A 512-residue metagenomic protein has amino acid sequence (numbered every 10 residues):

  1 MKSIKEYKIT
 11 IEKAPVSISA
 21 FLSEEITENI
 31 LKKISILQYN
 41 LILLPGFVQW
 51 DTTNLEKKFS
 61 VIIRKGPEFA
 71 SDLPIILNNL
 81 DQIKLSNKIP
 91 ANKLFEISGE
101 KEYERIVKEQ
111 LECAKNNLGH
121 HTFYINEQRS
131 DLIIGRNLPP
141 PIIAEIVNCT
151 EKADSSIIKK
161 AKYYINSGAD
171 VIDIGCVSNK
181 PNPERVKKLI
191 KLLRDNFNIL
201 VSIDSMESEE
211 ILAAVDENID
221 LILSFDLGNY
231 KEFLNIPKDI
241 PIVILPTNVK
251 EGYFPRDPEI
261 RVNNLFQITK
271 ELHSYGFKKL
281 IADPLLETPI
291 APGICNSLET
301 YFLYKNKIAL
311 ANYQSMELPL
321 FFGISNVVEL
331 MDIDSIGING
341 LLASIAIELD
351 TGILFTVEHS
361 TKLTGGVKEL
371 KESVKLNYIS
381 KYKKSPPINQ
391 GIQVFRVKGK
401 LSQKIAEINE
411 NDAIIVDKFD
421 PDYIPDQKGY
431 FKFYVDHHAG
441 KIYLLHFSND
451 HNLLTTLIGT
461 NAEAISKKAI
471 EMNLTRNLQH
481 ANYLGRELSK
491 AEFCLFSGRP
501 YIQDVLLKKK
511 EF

Functional and structural regions predicted by a protein language model:
K2-E6, K65, P237, P241-F395: Catalytic alpha/beta core domains of metabolic enzymes, predominantly
E6-W50, K57-F59, I63, E151 (+2 more regions): Metallocofactor- and cofactor-centric catalytic cores in central/energy metabolism, strongly enriched
I75-S155, K432-V435, D504-F512: N-terminal amphipathic alpha-helix/helix-capping segment at the start of soluble metabolic enzymes
K152-Y164, E207, I211, Y230 (+2 more regions): Short, acidic/polar
A169-N196: Glycine-rich, proline-tolerant flexible connector loops at the mouths of alpha/beta enzymes
I172-S178, I199-E207, I219-F233, P241-N248 (+2 more regions): Catalytic beta/alpha-barrel core
V374-H438, L444: Active-site loops and adjacent core secondary-structure elements that bind or stabilize anionic groups
P425-F512: Extended hydrophobic packing segments that form well-structured cores
